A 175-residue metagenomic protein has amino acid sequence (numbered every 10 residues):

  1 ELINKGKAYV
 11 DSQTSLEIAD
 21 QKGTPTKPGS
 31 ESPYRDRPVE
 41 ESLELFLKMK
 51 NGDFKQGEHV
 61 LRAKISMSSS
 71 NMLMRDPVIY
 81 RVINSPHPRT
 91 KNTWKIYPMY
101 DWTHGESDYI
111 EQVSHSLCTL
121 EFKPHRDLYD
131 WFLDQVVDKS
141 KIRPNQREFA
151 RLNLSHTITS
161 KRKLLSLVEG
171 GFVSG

Functional and structural regions predicted by a protein language model:
E1-Q146, N153-T159: Active-site cores that bind ATP or allylic diphosphates and position pyrophosphate for catalysis
K161, E169-G175: Short, intrinsically disordered, charge-balanced linker/junction segments flanking boundaries in proteins
L165: A C-terminal cap/extension of S-adenosyl-L-methionine-dependent methyltransferases that defines the acceptor-substrate
